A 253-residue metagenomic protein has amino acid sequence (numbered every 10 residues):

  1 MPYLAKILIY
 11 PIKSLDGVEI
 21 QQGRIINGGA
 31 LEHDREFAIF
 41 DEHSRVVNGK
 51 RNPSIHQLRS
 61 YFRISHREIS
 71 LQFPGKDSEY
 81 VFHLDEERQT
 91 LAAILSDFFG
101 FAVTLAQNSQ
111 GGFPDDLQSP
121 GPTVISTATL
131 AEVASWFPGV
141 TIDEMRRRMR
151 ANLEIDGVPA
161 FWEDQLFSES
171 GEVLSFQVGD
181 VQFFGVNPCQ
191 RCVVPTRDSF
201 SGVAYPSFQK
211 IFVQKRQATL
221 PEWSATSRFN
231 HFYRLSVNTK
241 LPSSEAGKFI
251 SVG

Functional and structural regions predicted by a protein language model:
M1-G253: Metal-cofactor-dependent catalytic cores
